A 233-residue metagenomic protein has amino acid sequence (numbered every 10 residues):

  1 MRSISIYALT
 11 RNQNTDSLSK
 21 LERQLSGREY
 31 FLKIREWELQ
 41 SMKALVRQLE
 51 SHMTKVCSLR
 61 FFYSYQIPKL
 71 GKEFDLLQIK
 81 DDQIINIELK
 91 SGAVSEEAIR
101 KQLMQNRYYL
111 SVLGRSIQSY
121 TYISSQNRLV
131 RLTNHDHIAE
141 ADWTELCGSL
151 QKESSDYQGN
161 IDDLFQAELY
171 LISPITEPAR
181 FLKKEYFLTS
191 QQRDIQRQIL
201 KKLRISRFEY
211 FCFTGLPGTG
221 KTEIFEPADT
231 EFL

Functional and structural regions predicted by a protein language model:
M1-A167: Accessory nucleic-acid engagement/destabilization modules that flank
E97-R100, Y186-R193, E223: Conserved phosphate-coordination/catalytic loops
M104-R107, Q198-I199, D229: Short, well-ordered amphipathic alpha-helices
Q166, Y170, K184-E209: N-terminal pre-P-loop "Q-motif" helix
P174-L182: Short glycine/proline-rich turn/loop motifs
Y210-E223: Walker A/P-loop nucleotide-binding motif
I224, A228: Hydrophobic positions on the alpha1 helix immediately C-terminal to the Walker A/P-loop
E231-L233: Post-Walker A helix-loop "phosphate-sensing" segment adjacent to the P-loop in P-loop NTPases
